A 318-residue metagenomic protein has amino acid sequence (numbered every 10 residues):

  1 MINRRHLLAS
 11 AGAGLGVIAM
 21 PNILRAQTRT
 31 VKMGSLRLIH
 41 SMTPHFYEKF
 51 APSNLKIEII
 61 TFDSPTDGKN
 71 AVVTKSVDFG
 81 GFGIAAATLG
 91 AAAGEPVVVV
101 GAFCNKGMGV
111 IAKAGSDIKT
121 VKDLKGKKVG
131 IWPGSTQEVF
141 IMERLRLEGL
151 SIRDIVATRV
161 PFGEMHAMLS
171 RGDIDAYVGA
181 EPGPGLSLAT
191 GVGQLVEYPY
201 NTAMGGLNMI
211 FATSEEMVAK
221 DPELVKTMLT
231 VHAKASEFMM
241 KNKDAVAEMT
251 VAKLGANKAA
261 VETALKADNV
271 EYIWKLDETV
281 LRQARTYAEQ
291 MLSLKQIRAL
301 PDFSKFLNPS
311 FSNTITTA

Functional and structural regions predicted by a protein language model:
M1-I2: Secretory targeting signals
H6-A26: N-terminal export signals
A9, G126, A189, N308: Phosphate-coordinating loops and pocket residues in cytosolic domains that bind phosphorylated ligands
A26-S151, V156-F162, M168, D175-E181 (+2 more regions): Short, glycine-/small- and polar/acidic-enriched structural segments that line small-molecule recognition paths
A85-A86, G163-A252: Pocket-lining segment of extracytoplasmic ligand-binding domains
A91, R146, L188, A252 (+1 more regions): Short polybasic/polar patches that bind polyanions
K220-R298: Secondary-structure end/capping motifs
M291-A318: Conserved C-terminal helix/tail region of periplasmic/extracytoplasmic solute-binding proteins
